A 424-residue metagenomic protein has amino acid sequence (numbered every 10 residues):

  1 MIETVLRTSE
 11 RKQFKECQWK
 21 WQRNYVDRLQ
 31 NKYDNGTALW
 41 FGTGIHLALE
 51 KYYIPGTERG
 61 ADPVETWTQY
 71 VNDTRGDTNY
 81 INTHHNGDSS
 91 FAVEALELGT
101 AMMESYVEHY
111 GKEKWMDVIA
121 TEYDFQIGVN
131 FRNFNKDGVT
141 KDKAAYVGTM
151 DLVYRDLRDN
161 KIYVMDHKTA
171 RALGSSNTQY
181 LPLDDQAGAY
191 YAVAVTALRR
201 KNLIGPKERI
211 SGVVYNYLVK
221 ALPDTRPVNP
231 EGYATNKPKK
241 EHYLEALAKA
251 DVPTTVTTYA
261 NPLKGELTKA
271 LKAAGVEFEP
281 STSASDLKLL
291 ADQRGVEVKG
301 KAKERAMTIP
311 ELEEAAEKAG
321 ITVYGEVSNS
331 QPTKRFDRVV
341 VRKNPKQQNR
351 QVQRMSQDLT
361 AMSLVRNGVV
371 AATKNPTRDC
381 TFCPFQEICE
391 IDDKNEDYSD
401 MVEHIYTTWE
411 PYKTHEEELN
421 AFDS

Functional and structural regions predicted by a protein language model:
R11-T57, L96-T100, E104, A120-Y123 (+1 more regions): Nuclease catalytic cores
F14-N24, W40, R59-T83, E317-D337: Short, compositionally biased low-complexity segments
C17-K20, P310, A316-T322, M355-L419: Cysteine-cluster motifs in flexible loop/terminal segments that predominantly coordinate metals
Q18-K32, V164, A170-G174, S356-N367: Short amphipathic alpha-helical segments and their helix-coil junctions
A48-N135: A non-catalytic, helix-rich entry segment at domain boundaries
I119, Y123-N261, K269, A273 (+2 more regions): Mg2+/Mn2+-dependent nuclease catalytic core
L263-F278, D286-E297, R305-L312: Repeat-associated, polar segments at repeat-unit boundaries in modular proteins
F422-S424: Short acidic DE-rich linear segments
